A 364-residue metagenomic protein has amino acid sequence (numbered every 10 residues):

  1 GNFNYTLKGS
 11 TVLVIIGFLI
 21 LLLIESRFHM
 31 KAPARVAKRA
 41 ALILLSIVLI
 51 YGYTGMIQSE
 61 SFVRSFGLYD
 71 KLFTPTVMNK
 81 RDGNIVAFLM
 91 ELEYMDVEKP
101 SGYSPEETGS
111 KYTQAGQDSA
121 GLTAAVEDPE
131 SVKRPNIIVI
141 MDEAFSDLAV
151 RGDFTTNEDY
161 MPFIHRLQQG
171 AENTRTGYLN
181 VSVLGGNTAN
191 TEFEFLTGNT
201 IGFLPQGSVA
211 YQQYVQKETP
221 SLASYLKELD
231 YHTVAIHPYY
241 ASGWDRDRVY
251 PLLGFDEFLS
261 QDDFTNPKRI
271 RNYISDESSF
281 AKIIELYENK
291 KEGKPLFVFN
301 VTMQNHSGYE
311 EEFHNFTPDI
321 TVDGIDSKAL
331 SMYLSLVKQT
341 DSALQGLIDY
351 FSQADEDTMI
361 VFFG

Functional and structural regions predicted by a protein language model:
G1-R134, T155-A171, R175-T176, Q212 (+2 more regions): N-terminal secretory/membrane-targeting segments
A120-P135, V139-D142, D147-G364: Solvent-exposed soluble domains appended to multi-pass membrane proteins
